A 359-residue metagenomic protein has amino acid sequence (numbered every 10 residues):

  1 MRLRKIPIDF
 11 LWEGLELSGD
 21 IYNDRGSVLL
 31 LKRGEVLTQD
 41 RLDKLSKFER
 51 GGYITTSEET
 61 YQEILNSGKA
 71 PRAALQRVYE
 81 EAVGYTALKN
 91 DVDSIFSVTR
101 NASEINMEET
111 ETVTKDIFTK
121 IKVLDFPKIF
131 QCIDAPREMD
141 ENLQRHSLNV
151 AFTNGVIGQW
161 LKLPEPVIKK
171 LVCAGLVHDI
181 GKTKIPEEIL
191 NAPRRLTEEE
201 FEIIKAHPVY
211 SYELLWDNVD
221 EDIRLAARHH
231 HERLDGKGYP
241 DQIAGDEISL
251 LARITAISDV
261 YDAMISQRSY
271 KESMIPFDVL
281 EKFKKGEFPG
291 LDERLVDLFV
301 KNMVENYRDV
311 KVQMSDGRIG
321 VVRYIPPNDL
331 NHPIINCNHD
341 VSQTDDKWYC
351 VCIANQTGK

Functional and structural regions predicted by a protein language model:
M1-E108, S273-K359: Terminal helices and disordered tails flanking the catalytic cores of nucleotide-processing hydrolases
I21, I189-L190, L196, L234-Y239 (+1 more regions): Short clusters of hydrophobic/aromatic residues that line enzyme substrate/ligand-binding pockets
L42, G155, Y212: Short glycine-/small-residue-rich flexible loop motifs, especially phosphate/cofactor-binding loops
E63-E202, W216-D217: Acidic/His-rich, divalent-metal-binding segments that scaffold phosphate/diphosphate chemistry
V150, C173, V177-K184, F201-V296 (+2 more regions): Alpha-helical scaffolding flanking metal-ion-dependent phosphate/phosphodiester catalytic sites
